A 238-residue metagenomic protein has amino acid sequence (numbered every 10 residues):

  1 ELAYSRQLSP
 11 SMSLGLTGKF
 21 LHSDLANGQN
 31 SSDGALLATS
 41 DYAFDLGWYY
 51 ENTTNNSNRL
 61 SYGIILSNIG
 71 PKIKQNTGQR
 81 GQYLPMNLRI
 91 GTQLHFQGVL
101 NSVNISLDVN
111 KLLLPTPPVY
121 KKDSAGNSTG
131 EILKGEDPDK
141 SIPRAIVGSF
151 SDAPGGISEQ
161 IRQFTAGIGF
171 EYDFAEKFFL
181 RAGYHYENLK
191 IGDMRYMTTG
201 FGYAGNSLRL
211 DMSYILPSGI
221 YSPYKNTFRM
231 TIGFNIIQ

Functional and structural regions predicted by a protein language model:
E1-Q238: Outer-membrane beta-barrel porins/channels
